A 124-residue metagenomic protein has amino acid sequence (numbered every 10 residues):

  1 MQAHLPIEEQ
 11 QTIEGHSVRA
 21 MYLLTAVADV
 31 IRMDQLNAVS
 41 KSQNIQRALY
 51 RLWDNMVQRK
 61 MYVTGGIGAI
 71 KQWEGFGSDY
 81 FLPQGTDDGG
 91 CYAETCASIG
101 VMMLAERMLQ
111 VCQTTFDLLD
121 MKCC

Functional and structural regions predicted by a protein language model:
M1-C124: Glycan-recognition and catalytic cores of secretory/periplasmic carbohydrate-active enzymes
